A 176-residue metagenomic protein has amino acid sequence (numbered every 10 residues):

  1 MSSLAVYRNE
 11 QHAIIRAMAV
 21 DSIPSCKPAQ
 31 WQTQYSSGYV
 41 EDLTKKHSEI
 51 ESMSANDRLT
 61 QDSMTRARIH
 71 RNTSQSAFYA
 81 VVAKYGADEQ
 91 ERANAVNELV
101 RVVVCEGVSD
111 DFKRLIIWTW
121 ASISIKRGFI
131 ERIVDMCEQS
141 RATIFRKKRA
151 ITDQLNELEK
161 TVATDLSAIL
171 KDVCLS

Functional and structural regions predicted by a protein language model:
M1-Y79, A83-G107, F129-E138, R149-S176: N-terminal interaction/assembly modules
Y85-G86, W120-I125: Short amphipathic helical patch at the helix-1/turn junction of helix-turn-helix
R101-S122: A solvent-exposed, charged loop/short amphipathic helix patch at secondary-structure junctions
S140-T143: Short coil turns linking two alpha-helices in DNA-binding domains
R146: Base-recognition residues in the alpha-helical recognition helix of bacterial helix-turn-helix
